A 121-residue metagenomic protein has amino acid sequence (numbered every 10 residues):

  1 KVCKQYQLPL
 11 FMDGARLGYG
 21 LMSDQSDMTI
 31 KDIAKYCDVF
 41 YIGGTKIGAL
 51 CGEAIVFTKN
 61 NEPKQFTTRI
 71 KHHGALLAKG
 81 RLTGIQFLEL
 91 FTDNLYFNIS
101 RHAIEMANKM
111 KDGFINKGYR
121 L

Functional and structural regions predicted by a protein language model:
K1-L121: Conserved PLP-enzyme active-site core in the AAT-like
